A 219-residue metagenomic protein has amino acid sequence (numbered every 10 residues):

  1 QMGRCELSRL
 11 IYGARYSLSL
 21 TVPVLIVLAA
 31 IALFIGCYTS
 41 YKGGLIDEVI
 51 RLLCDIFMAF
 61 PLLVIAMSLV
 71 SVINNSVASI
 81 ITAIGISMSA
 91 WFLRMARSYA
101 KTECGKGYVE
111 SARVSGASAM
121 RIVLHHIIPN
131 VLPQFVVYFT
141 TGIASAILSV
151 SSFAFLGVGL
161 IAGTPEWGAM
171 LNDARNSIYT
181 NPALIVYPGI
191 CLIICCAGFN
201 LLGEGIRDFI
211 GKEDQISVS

Functional and structural regions predicted by a protein language model:
E6-Y41, C195: Transmembrane alpha-helix signature in integral membrane proteins
S8-T21, S71-W91, A183-L192: Loop-to-helix entry region at the N-terminal start of transmembrane alpha-helices in multi-pass membrane transporters
R15-I31, M120-S152, F199: Transmembrane alpha-helices
V27-E103: Generic hydrophobic transmembrane alpha-helix motif, especially the helices
M67-S68, S76-I81, G85-M95, F135-M170: Non-cytoplasmic
V70-V72, Y99-A100, S149-C191, S217-V218: Glycine-rich helix-loop "coupling/hinge" segments at transmembrane-helix boundaries in multipass transporters
I86-S87, P133-I143, P182-S219: C-terminal transmembrane helix and the adjacent membrane-cytosol boundary/short C-terminal tail of inner/organellar
